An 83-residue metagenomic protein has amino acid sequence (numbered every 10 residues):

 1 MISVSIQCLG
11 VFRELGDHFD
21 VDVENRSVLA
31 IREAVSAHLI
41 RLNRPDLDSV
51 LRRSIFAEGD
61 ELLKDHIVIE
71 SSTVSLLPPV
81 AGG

Functional and structural regions predicted by a protein language model:
M1-G82: Ubiquitin-like/PB1-type beta-grasp interaction modules and other compact soluble beta-rich domains
